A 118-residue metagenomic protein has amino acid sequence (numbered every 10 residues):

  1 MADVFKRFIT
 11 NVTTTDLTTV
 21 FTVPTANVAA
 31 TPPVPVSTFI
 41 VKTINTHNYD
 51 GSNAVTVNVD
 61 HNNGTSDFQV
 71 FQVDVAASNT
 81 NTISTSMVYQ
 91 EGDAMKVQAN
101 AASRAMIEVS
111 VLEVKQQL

Functional and structural regions predicted by a protein language model:
M1-T38, T43, H47, A99-L118: C-terminal interaction-tip segments
Y49-G51, G64, V88, N100: Short polar/acidic secondary-structure junctions
G51-F71: Short, surface-exposed beta-strand/strand-loop-strand elements in extracellular ectodomains
Q72, S86-M87: Short, surface-exposed secondary-structure edge patches
V73-T80: Short proline/glycine- and polar residue-rich coil/turn motifs
T80-S86: Exposed aromatic-hydrophobic patches
M87-R104: Noncatalytic modules at the cell exterior or secretory-pathway interfaces, chiefly beta-strand-rich lectin/adhesion
